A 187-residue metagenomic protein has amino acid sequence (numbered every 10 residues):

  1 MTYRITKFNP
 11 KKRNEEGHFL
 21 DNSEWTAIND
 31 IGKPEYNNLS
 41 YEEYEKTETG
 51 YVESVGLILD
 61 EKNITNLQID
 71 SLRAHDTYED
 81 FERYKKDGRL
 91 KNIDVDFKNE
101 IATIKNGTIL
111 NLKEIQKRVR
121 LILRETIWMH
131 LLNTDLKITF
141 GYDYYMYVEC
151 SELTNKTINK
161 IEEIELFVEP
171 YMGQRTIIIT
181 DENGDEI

Functional and structural regions predicted by a protein language model:
M1-Y145, E149-I187: Structured alpha/beta or helical-core interaction and ligand-binding surfaces enriched in interleaved
